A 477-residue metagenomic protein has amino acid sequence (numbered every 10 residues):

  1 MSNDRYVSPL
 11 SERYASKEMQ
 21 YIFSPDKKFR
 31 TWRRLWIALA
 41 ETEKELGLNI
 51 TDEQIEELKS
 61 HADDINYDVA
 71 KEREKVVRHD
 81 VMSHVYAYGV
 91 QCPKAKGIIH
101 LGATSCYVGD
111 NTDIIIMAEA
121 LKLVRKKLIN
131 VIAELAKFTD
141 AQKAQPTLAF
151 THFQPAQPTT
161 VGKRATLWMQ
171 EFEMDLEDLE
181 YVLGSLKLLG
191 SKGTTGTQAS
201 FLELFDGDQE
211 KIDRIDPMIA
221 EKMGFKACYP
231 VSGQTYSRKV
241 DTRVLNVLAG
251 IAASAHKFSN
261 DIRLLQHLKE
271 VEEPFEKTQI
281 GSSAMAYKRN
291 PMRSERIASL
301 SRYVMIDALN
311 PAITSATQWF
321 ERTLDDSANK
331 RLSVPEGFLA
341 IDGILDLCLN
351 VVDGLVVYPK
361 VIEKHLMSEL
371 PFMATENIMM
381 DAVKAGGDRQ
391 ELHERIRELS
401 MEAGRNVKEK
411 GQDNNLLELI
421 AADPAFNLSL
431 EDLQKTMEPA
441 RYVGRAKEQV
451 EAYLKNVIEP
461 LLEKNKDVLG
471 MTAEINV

Functional and structural regions predicted by a protein language model:
M1-A199, G207-A220, G281-S282, M292-R296 (+4 more regions): A helix-coil-helix interface module used to build multimeric assemblies and to scaffold catalytic/cofactor sites
Q20-S24, V69-K71, Q279-S299, E321-E336 (+4 more regions): Short beta-alpha connecting loops at secondary-structure transitions that line or flank enzyme active sites
R78-V81, L128, I132-L135, A165-L179 (+5 more regions): Alpha-helical transition-metal enzyme core signature, strongest for iron centers
D140-G162, E272-K288, E321-A328, D353-M373: Glycine-rich cofactor-pocket loops
R214-Q234: A short, charged helix-loop
T235-E270, Q279-A340: A conserved active-site cap/scaffold subdomain adjacent to cofactor or substrate pockets
E272, R395-E402: Active/binding-pocket-proximal capping segment
Y303-R389, R395: Long, amphipathic alpha-helical stalk/connector segments used for oligomerization, subunit docking, or mechanical
